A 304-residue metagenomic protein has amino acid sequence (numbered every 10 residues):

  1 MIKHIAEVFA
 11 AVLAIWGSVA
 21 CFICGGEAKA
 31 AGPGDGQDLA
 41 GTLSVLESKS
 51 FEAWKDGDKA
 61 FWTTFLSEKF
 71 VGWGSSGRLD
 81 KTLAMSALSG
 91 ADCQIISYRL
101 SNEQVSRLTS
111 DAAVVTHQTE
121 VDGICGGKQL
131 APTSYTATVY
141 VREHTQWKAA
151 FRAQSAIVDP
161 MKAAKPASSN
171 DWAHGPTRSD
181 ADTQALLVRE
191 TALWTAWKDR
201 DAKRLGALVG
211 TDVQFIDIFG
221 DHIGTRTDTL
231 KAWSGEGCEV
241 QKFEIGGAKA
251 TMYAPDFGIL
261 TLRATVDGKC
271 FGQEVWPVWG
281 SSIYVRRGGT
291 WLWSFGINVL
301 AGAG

Functional and structural regions predicted by a protein language model:
M1-H4: Positively charged n-region of N-terminal signal peptides that target proteins for export
F9-F22: Bacterial N-terminal signal peptides
C24-E68, K148-A150, V158-D212, L292 (+1 more regions): Short, low-complexity N-terminal intrinsically disordered segments enriched in polar/charged residues
Q37-S44, K59-D111, K128-P132, Q184-A185 (+3 more regions): A solvent-exposed, acidic/Ser-Thr-rich amphipathic alpha-helical stretch
S50, A84, L88, L100-S106 (+10 more regions): Hydrophobic/aromatic beta-strand elements that line small-molecule binding cavities or substrate pockets in beta-rich
K69, T116-G123, D212, T261-D267: Generic short beta-strand segments
T133-A164, P277-G304: Short beta-strand edge/turn micro-motifs at domain boundaries
